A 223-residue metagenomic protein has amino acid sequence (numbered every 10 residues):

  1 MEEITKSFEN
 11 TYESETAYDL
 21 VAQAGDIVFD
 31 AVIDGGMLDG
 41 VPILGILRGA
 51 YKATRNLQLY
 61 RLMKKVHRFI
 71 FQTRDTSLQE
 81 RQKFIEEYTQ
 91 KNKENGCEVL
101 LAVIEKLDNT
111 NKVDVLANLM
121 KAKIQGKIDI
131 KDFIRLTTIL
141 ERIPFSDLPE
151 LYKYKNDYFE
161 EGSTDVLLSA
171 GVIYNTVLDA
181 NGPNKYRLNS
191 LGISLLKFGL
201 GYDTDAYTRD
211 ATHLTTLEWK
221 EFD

Functional and structural regions predicted by a protein language model:
T5-R68: Membrane-inserting effector segments that mediate pore formation, membrane fusion, or transient membrane insertion
G35-L44, A53, K93, N109-V113 (+2 more regions): Short, structured coil/loop segments at alpha-helix boundaries
P42, G49, R68-F71, E87 (+4 more regions): Short, surface-exposed, charged/polar-biased interaction segments
P42, K65-R68, F84, I134 (+2 more regions): Residue-level signal for alpha-helical context at structural boundaries
R48, K52, I70-S77, K127 (+1 more regions): Short amphipathic alpha-helical patches
L59-I128: Membrane-proximal, non-transmembrane interface segments of integral membrane proteins
E98-D223: Long, helix-rich, hydrophobic modules that act as membrane-proximal anchors or helical bundle/coiled-coil regulators
